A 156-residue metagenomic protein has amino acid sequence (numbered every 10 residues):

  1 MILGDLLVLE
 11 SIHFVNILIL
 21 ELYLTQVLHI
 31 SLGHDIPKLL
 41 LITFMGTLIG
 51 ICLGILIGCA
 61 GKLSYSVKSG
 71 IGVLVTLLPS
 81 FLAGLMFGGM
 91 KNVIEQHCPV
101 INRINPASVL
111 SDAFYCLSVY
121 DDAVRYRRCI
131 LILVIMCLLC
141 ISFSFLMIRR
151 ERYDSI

Functional and structural regions predicted by a protein language model:
I2-L3, Q26-L32: Hydrophobic transmembrane alpha-helices and their membrane-interface caps in long multi-pass transport proteins
L3-N16, I42: Alpha-helical transmembrane segments of multi-pass membrane proteins
S11, E21, S31-I156: Membrane-spanning alpha-helical segments of multipass transporters and channels
L18-V27: Short membrane-interface helical motifs at transmembrane helix boundaries in multi-pass membrane transporters
